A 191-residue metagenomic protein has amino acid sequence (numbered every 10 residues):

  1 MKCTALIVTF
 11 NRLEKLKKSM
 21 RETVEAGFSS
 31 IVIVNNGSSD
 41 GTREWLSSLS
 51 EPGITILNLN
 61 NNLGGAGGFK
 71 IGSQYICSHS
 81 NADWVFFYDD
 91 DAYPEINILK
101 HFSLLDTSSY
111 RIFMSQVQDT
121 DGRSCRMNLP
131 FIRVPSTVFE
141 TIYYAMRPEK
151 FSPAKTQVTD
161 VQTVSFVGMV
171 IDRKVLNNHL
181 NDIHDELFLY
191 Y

Functional and structural regions predicted by a protein language model:
K2-I7, E22-T23, S29-V34: Hydrophobic targeting segments
R12-E25: Short, well-formed alpha-helical segments that are part of the catalytic scaffolds of diverse glycosyltransferases
N35-E44, N61, A92-Y93: A conserved acidic beta->alpha catalytic loop
L59-I76: Glycine-rich, basic loop-to-helix element that forms the pyrophosphate-binding segment of sugar-nucleotide handling
N81-D91: Short beta-strand-to-loop acidic/aromatic patch adjacent to the donor-nucleotide binding site
N97-N128: Conserved donor NDP-sugar-binding/catalytic core segment of glycosyltransferases
F151-I171: A recurrent flexible, glycine/aromatic-enriched loop bordering the glycosyltransferase active site that acts as
V161-V164, G168, N177-Y191: Donor nucleotide-sugar recognition loop
